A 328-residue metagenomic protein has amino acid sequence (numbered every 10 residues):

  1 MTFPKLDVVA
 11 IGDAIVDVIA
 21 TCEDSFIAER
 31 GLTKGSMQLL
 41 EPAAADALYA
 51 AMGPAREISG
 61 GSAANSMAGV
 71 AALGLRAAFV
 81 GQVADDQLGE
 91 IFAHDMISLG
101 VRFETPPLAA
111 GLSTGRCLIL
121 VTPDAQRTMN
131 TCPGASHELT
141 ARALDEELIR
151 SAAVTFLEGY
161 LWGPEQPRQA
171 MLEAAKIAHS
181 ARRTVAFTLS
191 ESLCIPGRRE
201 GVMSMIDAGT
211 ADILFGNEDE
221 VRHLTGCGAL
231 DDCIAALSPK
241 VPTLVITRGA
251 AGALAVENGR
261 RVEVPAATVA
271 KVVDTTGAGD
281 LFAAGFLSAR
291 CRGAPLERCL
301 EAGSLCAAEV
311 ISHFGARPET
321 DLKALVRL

Functional and structural regions predicted by a protein language model:
M1-V80, E90-I91: Glycine-rich phosphate/adenosyl-contacting loop at the front of the ribokinase-like
M1-V9, A14, A28-K34, A51 (+3 more regions): Conserved phosphate-binding/catalytic region of the ribokinase-like
M67-R76, I119-T122, A289-R292: Alpha-helix C-terminal capping segments
G74, G100, S180-R182, G293: Glycine-centered short loops/turns at secondary-structure junctions
A77, F103, V185-A186, L244: Hydrophobic beta-strand scaffold residues
D95-L112: A glycine-rich helix N-cap at a beta->alpha junction
E104-L108, I119-E165: Conserved phosphate-binding/catalytic loop of the ribokinase/pfkB sugar-kinase fold
V154-A235, A251-A253: Conserved beta-alpha-beta core of the PfkB/ribokinase-like small-molecule kinase fold
